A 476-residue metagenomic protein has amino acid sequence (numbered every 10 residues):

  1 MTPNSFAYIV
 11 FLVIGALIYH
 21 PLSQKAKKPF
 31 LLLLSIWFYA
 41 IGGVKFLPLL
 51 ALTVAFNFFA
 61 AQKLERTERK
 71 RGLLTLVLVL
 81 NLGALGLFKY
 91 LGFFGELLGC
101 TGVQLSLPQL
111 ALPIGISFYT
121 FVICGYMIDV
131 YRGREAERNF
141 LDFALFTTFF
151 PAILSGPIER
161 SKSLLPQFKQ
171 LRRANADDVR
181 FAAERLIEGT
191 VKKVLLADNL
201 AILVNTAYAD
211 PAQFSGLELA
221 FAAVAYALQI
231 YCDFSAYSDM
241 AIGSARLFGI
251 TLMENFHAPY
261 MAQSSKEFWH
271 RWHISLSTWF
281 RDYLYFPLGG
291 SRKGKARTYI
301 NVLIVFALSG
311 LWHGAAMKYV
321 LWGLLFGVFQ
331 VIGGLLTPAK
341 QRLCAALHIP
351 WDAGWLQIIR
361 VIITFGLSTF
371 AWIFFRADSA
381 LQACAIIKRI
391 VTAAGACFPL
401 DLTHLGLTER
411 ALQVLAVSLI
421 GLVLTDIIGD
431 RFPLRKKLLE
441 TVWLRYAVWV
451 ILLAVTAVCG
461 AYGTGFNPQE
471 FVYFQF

Functional and structural regions predicted by a protein language model:
M1-T425, G429-Q475: Membrane-embedded transmembrane alpha-helical bundles that form the catalytic cores of multi-pass lipid-modifying
